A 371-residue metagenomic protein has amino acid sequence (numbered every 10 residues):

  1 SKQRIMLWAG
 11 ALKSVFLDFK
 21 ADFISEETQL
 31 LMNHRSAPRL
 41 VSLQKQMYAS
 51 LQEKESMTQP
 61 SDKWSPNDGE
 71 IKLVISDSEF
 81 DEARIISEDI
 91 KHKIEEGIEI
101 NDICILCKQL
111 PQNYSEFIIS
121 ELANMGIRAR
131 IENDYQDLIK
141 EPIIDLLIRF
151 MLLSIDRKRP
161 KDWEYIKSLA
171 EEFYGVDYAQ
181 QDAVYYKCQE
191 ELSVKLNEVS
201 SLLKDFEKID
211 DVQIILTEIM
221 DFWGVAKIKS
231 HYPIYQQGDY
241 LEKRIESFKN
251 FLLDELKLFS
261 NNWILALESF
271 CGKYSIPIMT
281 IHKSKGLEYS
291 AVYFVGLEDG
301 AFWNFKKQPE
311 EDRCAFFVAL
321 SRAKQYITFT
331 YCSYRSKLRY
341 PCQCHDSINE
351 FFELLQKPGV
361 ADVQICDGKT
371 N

Functional and structural regions predicted by a protein language model:
S1, D22-E27, N67-I71, N101 (+3 more regions): Short glycine-/polar-rich loops that comprise or flank the Walker A/P-loop and associated switch/sensor motifs
S1-D68, F352: Conserved RecA-like helicase ATPase core segment that couples NTP binding/hydrolysis to strand translocation
S1-I5, G10-K13, N33-P38, Q109-N113 (+3 more regions): Conserved nucleotide-binding/hydrolysis micro-motifs of P-loop NTPases
D22, G69, E96-K229: ATPase/helicase motor core of nucleic-acid motors
I24-R35, E53-C107: Inter-lobe coupling/hinge region of RecA-like P-loop helicase motors
A183-K283, N304: Accessory C-terminal helicase-associated subdomains
Y186-V194, E298-N371: C-terminal accessory regions
L253-K307, E311-Y334: Conserved helicase core region in the C-terminal RecA-like lobe
